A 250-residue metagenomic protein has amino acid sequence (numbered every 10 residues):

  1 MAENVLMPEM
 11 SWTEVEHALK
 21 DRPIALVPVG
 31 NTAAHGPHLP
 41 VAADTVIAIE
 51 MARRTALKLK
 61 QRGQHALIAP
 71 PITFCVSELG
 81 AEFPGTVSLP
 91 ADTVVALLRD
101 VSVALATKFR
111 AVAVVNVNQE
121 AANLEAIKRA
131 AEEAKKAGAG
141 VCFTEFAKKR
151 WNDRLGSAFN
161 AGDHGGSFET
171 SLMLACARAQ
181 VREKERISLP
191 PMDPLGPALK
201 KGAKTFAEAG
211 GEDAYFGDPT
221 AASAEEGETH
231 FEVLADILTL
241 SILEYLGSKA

Functional and structural regions predicted by a protein language model:
M1-A250: Extended, histidine- and acidic-residue-enriched regions that form the cofactor-binding/catalytic faces
